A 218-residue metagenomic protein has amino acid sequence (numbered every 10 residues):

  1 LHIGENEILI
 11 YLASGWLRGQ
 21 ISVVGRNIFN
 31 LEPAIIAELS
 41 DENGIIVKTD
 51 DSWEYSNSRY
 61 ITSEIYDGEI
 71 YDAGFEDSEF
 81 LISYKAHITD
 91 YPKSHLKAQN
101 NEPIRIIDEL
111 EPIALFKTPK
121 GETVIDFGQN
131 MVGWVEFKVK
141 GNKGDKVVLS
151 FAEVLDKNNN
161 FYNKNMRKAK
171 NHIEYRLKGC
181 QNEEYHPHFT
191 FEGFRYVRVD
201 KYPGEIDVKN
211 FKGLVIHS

Functional and structural regions predicted by a protein language model:
L1-S218: Extracellular/oxidizing-compartment recognition motifs
